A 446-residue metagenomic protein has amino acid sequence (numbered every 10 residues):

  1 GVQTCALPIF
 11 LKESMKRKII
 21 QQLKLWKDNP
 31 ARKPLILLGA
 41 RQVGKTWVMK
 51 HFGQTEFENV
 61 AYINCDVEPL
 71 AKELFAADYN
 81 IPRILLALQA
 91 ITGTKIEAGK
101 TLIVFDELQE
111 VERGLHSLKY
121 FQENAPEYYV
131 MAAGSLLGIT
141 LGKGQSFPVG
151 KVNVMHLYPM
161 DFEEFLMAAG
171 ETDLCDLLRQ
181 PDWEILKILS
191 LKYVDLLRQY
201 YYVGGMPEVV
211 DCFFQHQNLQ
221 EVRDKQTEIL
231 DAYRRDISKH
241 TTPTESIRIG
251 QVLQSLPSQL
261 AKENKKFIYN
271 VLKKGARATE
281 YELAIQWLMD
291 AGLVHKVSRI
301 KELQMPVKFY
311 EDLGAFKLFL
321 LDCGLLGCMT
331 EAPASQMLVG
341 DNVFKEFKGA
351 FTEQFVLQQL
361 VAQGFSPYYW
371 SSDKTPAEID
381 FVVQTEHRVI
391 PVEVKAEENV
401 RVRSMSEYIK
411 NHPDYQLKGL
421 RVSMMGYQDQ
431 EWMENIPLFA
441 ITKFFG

Functional and structural regions predicted by a protein language model:
G1-L7: Short, small-residue-biased leader/transition segments that mark boundaries at the very start of proteins
F10-S14, K27-L35, Q42, H51-T55 (+1 more regions): A cross-kingdom feature that marks ATP-driven nucleic-acid transaction machinery
L11-S14, M167-Q358, S366-K374: Interdomain hinge/linker elements that couple catalytic modules in large macromolecular machines
K45: Conserved lysine of the Walker
V67-A98: Short glycine-rich substrate-engagement loop in P-loop NTPases that contacts/grips substrate
I96-R113: Conserved P-loop NTPase "ATPase switch" module shared by AAA+ and STAND
V104, Y129-S135, H156: Structural recognition of the conserved hydrophobic beta-strand(s) that form the central parallel beta-sheet of P-loop
G138-V154, L166-E171: Short regulatory helix/loop adjacent to the ATP-binding pocket of P-loop NTPases
